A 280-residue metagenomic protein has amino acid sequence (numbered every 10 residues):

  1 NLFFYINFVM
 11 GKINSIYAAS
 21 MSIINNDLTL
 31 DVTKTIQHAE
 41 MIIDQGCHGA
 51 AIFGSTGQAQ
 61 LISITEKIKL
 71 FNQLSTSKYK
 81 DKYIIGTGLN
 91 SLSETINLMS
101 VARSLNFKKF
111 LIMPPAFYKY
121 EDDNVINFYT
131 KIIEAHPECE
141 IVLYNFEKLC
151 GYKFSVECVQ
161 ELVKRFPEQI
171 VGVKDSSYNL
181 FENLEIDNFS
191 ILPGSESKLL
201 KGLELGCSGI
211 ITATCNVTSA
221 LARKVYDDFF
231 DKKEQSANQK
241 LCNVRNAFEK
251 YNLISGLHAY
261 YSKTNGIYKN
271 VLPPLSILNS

Functional and structural regions predicted by a protein language model:
N1-V9: Short, Lys/Arg-enriched N-terminal segments with co-localized hydrophobic residues within the first ~10-30 amino acids
G11-G151, V159: Active-site beta->alpha loop and helix N-cap motifs at the rims of alpha/beta catalytic domains
A18, R223, D227, S255-S262: Generic alpha-helical structural context detector
T29-I36, I64, I68, L92 (+6 more regions): Electropositive phosphate-/nucleotide-binding environments in soluble metabolic enzymes
F146-F248: Catalytic alpha/beta core domains of metabolic enzymes, predominantly
L203-E204, K240-S276: Conserved short secondary-structure transition element at the edge of the structured enzyme core that lines
L221-F229, K269-S280: Short alpha-helical "patches" and their helix-cap loops
